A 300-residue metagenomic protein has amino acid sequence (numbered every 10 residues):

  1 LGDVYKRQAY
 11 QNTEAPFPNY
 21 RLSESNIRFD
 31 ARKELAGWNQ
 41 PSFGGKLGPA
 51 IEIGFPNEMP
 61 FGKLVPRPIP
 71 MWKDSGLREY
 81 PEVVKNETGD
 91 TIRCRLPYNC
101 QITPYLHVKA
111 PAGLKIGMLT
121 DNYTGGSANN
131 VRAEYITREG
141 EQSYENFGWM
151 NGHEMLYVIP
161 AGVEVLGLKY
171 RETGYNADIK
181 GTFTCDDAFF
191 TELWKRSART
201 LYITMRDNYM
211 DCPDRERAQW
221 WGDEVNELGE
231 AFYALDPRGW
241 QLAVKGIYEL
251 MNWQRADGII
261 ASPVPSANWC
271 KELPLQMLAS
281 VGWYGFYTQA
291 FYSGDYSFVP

Functional and structural regions predicted by a protein language model:
L1-D214, D223, R238-G246, D257-N268 (+1 more regions): Extracellular/oxidizing-compartment recognition motifs
G2, E249, T288-Q289: A generic secondary-structure signal
E145, R217, Q289: Short, flexible active-site loop motifs that bind/organize anionic cofactors or intermediates
D186, E216, K271-L275, F291: Alpha-helix N-cap/helix-initiation motif
A218-V225, L273-Y284: Aromatic- and histidine-enriched alpha-helix N-cap/loop-to-helix transition segments that scaffold the rims
N226-P237, G282-F298: Well-ordered alpha-helical scaffold segments within catalytic/enzyme domains
G229-F232, Y248, N252: Generic alpha-helical structural context detector
M251-R255, F291: HEAT/HEAT-like alpha-solenoid repeats
